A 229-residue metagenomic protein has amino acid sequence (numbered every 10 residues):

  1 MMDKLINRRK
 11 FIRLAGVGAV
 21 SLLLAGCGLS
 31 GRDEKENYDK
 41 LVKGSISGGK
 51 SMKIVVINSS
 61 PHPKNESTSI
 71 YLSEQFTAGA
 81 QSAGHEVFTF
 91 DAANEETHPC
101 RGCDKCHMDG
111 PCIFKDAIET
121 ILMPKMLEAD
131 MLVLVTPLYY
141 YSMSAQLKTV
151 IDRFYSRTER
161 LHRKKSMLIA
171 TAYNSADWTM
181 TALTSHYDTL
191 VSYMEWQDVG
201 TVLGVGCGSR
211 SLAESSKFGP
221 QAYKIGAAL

Functional and structural regions predicted by a protein language model:
M1-I6, K10, G18, K35: Secretory targeting signals
K10-S30: N-terminal export signals
G18, Y139-Y140: Active-site beta-alpha loop architecture of Rossmann-like, nucleotide-cofactor-dependent enzymes
G28-V135, Y141-S156, L212, K217-L229: N-terminal beta1-alpha1-beta2 submodule of the flavodoxin-like/Rossmannoid cofactor-binding fold
V55-I57, F88-F90, M167-A170, V199-V202: Hydrophobic/aromatic beta-strand patches that form the interior of the parallel beta-sheet core in alpha/beta enzyme
S60-P63, A172-S175, V205-S209: A short, flexible beta-alpha/helix-coil linker loop
L161-G200: Short, glycine-/small-residue-rich phosphate/pyrophosphate-handling segment
D188-L229: Glycine-rich phosphate/pyrophosphate-binding loop and the adjoining helix
